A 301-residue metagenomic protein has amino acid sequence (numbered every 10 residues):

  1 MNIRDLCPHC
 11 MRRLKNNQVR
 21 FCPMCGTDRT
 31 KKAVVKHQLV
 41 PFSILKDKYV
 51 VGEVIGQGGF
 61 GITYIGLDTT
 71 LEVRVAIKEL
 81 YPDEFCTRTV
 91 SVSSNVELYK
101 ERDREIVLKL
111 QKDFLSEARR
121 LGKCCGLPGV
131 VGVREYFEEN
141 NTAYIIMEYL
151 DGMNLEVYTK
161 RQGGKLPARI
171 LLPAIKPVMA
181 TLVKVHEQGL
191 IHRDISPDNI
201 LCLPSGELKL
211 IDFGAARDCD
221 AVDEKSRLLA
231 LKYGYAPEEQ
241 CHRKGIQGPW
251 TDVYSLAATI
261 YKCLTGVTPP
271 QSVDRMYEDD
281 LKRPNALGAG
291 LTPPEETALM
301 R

Functional and structural regions predicted by a protein language model:
G52-G58, T63: Protein kinase glycine-rich loop
T89-C124: AlphaC helix of the eukaryotic protein kinase fold
E135-Y136: Activation-segment/catalytic-loop signature of the eukaryotic protein kinase fold
N140-N154, Y158: Conserved short submotifs of the Hanks-type protein kinase catalytic core that shape the nucleotide-binding pocket
A174-I175: Activation segment signature within eukaryotic-like protein kinase domains
L182, H186-C202: Catalytic-loop of the protein kinase fold
G234-R301: C-terminal lobe helix-coil module of Hanks-type protein kinase domains
